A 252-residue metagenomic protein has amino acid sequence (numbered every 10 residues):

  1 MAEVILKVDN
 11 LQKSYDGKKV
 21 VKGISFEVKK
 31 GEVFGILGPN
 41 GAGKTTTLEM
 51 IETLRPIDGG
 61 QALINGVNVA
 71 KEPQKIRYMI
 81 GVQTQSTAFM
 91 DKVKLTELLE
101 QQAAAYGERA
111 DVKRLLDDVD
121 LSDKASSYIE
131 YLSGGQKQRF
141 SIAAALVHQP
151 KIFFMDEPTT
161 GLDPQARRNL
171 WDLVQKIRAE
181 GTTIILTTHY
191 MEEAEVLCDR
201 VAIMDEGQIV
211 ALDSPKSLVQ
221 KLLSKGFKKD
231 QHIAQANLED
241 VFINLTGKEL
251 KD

Functional and structural regions predicted by a protein language model:
E100, A104-K124: Conserved ABC ATPase "signature" region
Y128-L132: Conserved ABC ATPase signature
Q149: Conserved catalytic motifs of ABC-family nucleotide-binding domains
F153-D156: Catalytic Walker B motif of ABC-type/P-loop ATPase nucleotide-binding domains
L212-D213: ABC ATPase "signature
